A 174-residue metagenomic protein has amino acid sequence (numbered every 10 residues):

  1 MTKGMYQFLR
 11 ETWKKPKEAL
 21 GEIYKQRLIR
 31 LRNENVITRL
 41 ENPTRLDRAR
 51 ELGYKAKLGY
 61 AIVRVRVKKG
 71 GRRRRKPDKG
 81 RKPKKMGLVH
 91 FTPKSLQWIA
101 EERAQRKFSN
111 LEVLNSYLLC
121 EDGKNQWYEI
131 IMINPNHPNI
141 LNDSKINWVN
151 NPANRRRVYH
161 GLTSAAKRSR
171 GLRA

Functional and structural regions predicted by a protein language model:
M1-K57, G80-A174: Low-complexity, rRNA-contacting terminal tracts
A61-G71, K76-K85, P93: Signature for HUH/AEP ssDNA processing cores
